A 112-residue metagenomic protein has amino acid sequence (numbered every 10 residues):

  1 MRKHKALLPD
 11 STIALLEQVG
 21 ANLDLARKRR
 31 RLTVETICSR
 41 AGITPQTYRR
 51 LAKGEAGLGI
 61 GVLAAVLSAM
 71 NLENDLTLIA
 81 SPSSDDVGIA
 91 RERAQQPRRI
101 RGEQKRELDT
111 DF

Functional and structural regions predicted by a protein language model:
H4-R29, I79: A short, Lys/Arg-rich alpha-helix, primarily the initiator
L23, V34, I60-L63: Helix-turn-helix DNA-binding elements, focusing on the entry/boundary residues of the two helices that contact DNA
R27, C38, L67: The alpha-helix within a helix-turn-helix
R31-R49: Short alpha-helical DNA-recognition segment
E55-S68: Short, basic-rich loop-to-helix N-cap that marks the start of a DNA-contacting helix
T77-F112: Short, charged recognition helix plus adjacent turn of helix-turn-helix-like nucleic-acid-binding domains
